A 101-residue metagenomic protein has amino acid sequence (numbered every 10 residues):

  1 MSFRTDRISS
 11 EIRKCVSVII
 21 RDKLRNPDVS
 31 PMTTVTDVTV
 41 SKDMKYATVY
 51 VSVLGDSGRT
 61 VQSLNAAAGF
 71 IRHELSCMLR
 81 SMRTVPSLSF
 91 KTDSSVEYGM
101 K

Functional and structural regions predicted by a protein language model:
M1-T48, S52-K101: Charge-rich, low-complexity N-terminal segments
